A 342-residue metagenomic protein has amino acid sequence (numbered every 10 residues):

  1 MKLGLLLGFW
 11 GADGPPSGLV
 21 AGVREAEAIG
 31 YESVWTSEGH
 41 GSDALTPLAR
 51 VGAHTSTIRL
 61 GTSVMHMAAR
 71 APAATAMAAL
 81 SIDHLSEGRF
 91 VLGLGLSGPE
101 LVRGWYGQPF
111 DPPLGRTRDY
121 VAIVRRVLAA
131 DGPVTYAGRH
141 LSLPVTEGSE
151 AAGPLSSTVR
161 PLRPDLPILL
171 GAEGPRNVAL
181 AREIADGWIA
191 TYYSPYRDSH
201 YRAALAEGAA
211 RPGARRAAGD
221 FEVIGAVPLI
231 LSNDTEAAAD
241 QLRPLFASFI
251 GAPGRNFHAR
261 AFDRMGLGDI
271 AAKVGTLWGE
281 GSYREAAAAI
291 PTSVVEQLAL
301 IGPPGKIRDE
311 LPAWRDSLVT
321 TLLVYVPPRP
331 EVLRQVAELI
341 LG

Functional and structural regions predicted by a protein language model:
M1-G342: Active-site-adjacent structural elements that line small-molecule/cofactor binding pockets in enzymes
